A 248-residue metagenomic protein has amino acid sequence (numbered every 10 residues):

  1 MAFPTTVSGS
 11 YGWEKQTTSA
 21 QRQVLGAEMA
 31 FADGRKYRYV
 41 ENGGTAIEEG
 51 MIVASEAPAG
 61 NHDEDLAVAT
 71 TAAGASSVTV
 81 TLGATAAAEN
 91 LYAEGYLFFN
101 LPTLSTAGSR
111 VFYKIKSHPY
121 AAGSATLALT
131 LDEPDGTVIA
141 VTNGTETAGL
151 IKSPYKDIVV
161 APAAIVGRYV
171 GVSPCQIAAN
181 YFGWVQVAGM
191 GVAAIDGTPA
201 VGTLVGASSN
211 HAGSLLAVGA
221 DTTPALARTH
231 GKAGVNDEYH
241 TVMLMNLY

Functional and structural regions predicted by a protein language model:
M1-E89, L104-Y248: Extracellular receptor-binding modules and their adjoining Ser/Thr/Gly/Asp/Asn-rich linkers
E94-P102, A148-G149: Short conserved beta-strand and strand-loop elements enriched in small hydrophobics with frequent Asp/Gly
